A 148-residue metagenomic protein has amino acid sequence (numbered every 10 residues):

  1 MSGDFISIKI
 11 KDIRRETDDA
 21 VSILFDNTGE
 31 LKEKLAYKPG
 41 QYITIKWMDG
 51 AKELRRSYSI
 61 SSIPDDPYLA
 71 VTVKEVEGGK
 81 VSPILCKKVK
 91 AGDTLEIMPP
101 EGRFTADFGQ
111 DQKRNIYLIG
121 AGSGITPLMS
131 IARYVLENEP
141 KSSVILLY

Functional and structural regions predicted by a protein language model:
S2-T94, M98, R114, E139-S142: Ferredoxin-reductase
P83-Y148: FNR/FR-type flavoprotein reductase catalytic core
